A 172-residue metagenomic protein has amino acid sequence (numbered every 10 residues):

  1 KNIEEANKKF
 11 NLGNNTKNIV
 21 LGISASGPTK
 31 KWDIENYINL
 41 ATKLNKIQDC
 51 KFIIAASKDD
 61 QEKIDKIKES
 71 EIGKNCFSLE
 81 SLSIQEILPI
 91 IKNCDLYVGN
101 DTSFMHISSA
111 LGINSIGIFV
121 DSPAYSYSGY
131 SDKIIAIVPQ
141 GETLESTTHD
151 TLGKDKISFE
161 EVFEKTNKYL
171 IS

Functional and structural regions predicted by a protein language model:
K1-E4, S83-I87, G141-S146: A short acidic, often aromatic-flanked loop/helix-cap motif at beta-alpha or helix-coil junctions that lines enzyme
K1-K30: Mid-sequence helix-capping/hinge segment at a functional interface
K8, K31-D33, D65-I67, S128: Short, well-ordered secondary-structure micro-motifs
A25-G27, D59, S122-P123: Short, glycine/serine-rich, charged loops/turns that create anion-binding and catalytic segments at active sites
T29, L79, T151-K154: Pocket-edge positions in alpha/beta enzyme catalytic cores
I34-V120: Donor-binding and catalytic core of enzymes assembling or modifying cell-surface/extracellular glycoconjugates
K66, S109-I171: Nucleotide-sugar donor-binding patch of glycosyltransferase catalytic domains
